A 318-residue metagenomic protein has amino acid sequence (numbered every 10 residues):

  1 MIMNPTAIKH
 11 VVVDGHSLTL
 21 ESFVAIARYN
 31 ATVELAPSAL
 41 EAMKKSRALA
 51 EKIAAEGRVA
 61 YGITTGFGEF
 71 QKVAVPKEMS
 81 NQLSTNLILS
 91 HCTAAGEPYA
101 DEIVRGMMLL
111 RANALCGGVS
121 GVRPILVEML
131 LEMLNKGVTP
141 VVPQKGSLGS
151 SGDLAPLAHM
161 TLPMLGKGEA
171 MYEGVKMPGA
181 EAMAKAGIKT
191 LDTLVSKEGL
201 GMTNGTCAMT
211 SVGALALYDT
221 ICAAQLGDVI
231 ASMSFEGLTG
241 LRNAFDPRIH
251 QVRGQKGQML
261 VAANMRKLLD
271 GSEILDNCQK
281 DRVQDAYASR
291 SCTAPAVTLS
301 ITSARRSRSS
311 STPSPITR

Functional and structural regions predicted by a protein language model:
I2-G57: N- or domain-start disorder-to-order transition segments that initiate the globular core
H10-L20, A184-T203, N264, L268-Q279: Acidic, low-complexity proline/glycine-rich segments
A42, S80, L126: Expand to "…catalyze enediolate/carbanion chemistry for C-C bond making/breaking, isomerization, decarboxylation
E69-S84: Glycine-rich loop at the start of a catalytic domain that most often binds anionic cofactors/ligands
N86-S90: Extracellular beta-helix/beta-solenoid repeat scaffolds
C92-A100, V104-Q255, M259: Active-site cavity-forming subdomains of large catalytic enzyme subunits
E236-R318: Accessory "access/gating" subregions that flank catalytic or transport cores
